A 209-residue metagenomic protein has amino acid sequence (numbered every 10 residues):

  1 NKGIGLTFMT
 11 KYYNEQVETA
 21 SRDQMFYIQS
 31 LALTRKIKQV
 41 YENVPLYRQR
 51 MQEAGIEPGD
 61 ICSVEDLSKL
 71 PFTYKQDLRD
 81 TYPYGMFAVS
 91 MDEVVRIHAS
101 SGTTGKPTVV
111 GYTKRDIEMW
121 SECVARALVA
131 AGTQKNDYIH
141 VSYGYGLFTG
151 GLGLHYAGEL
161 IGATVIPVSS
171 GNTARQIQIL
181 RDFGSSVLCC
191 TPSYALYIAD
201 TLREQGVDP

Functional and structural regions predicted by a protein language model:
N1-A99, T104-E122, V129-A130: Nucleotide 5′-phosphate-binding alpha/beta core
R35, L46, L152-P209: Conserved adenylate-forming
V94, I117, G144-G146, S193: Short glycine-enriched loops at secondary-structure junctions
H98, H140, C189: N-terminal Rossmann-like NAD(P) cofactor-binding module of classical short-chain dehydrogenase/reductase
G105-Y112, N136-Y143, L180-G184: Short acidic, glycine/Ser/Thr-rich loop/turn "cap" segments at secondary-structure junctions
D116-I117, Y143, A163-V168: Short, flexible loop segments at the rims of nucleotide/cofactor-binding pockets, characterized by
S121-Y138, N172-S185: Conserved ATP-dependent adenylate/AMP-binding module captured primarily in the ANL superfamily
V129-A163: Conserved AMP-binding loop of ANL adenylate-forming enzymes
